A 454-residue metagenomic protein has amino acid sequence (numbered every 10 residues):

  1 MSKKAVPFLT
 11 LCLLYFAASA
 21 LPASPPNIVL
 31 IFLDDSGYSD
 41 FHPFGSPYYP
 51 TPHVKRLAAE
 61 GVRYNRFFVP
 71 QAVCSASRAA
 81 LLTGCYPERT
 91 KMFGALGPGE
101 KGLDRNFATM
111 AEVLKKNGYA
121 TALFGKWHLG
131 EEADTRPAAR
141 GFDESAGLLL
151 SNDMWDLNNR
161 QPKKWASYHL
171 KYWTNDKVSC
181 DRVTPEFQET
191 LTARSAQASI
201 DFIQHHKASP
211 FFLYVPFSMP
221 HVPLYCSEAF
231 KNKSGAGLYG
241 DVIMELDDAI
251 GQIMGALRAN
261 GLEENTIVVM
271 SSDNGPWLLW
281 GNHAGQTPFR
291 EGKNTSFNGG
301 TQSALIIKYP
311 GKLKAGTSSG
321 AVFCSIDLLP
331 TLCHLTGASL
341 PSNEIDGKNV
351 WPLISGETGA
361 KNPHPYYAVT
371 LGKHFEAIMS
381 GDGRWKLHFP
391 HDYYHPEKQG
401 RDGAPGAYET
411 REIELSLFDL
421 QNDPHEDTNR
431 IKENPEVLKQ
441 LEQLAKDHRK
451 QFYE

Functional and structural regions predicted by a protein language model:
M1-A5: Positively charged n-region of N-terminal signal peptides that target proteins for export
V6-P7, S234: Intrinsically disordered, low-complexity segments enriched in glycine/proline and serine/threonine
P7-A17: Bacterial N-terminal signal peptides
S19-S416, N422-E454: Formylglycine-dependent sulfatase
